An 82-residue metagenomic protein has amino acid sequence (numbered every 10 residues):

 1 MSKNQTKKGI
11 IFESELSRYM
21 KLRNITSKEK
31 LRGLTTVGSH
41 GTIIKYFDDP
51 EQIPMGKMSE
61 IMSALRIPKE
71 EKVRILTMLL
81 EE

Functional and structural regions predicted by a protein language model:
M1-G33: A short, Lys/Arg-rich alpha-helix, primarily the initiator
Y19, L34, K45-Y46, I75: Residues in the recognition helix of alpha-helical DNA-binding motifs
T26, V37-G38, I67: The short coil/loop that forms the "turn" connecting the two helices of the helix-turn-helix
E29, H40-G41, E70: Key DNA-contact positions within bacterial/archaeal DNA-binding proteins
G33-T35, A64: Residues within the alpha-helical elements of helix-turn-helix
T36-I53: Recognition helix of helix-turn-helix/homeodomain-like DNA-binding domains that insert into the DNA major groove
D49-S63: Short, basic-rich loop-to-helix N-cap that marks the start of a DNA-contacting helix
R66-E82: Short C-terminal boundary/hinge segments that cap the last helix of small helical domains
